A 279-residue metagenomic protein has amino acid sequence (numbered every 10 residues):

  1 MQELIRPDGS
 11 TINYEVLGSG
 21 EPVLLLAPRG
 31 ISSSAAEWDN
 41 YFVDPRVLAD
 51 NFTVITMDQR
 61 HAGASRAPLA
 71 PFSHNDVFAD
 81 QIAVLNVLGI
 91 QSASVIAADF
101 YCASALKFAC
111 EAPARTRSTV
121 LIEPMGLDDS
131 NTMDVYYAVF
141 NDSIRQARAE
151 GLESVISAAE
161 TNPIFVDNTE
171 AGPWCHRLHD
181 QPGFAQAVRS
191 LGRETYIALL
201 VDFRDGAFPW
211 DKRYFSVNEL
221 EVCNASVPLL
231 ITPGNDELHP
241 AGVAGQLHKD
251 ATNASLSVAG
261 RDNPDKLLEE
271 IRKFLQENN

Functional and structural regions predicted by a protein language model:
R6-R66: Conserved HGGG/HGGXW glycine-rich cap/lid loop of the alpha/beta-hydrolase fold
R46-V47, I55-S94: Active-site loop/oxyanion-hole signature of alpha/beta-hydrolase fold enzymes
V95-A98, I122: Short beta-strand immediately N-terminal to the catalytic nucleophile in serine-hydrolase-like folds
A97-A105: Gly/Ala-rich beta-loop-alpha elbow adjacent to hydrolase catalytic centers
C110-E111, T116-A149: Flexible "cap/lid" loop of the alpha/beta hydrolase fold
A149-D202: Conserved alpha/beta-hydrolase catalytic His-Asp/Glu region
R193-G245, S257-K266: Conserved serine/cysteine hydrolase catalytic core
K249-N279: Catalytic active-site module of serine/aspartate enzymes centered on a nucleophile-bearing elbow/loop
